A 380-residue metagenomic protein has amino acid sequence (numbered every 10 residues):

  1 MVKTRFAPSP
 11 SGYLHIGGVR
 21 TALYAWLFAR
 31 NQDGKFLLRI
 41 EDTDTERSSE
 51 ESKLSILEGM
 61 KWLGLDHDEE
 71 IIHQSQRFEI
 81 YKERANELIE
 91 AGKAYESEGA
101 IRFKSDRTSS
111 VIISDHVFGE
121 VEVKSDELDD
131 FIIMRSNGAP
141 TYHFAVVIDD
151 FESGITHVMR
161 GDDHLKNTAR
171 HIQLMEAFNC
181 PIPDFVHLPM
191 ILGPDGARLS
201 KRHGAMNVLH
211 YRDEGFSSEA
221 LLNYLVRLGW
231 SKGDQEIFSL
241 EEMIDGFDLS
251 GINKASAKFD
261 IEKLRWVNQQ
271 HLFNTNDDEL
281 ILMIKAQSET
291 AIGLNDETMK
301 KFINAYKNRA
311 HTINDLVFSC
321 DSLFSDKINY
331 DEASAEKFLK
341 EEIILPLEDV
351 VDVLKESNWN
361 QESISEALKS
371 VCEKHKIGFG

Functional and structural regions predicted by a protein language model:
M1-A100, S125-D126, N167-F178, A220: N-terminal Rossmann-like or analogous alpha/beta NTP/dinucleotide-binding catalytic cores that position adenine
F6-P10, I40-D42, I148, E152 (+2 more regions): Short, histidine-centered active-site or binding-site loop motifs used for metal coordination, general acid-base
H15, E41, D130, D149-D150 (+1 more regions): Acidic active-site catalytic centers that drive phospho-/nucleotidyl reactions and related ester hydrolyses
F36, H67-E69, E152, I182 (+1 more regions): Secondary-structure boundary/capping signal
S48-E50, L54, G64, D163-L165 (+2 more regions): Conserved nucleotide- and phosphate/pyrophosphate-binding catalytic cores in adenylate/nucleotidyl-handling enzymes
H73-Q74, E90-K201, N207-Y211, K232 (+1 more regions): Active-site cores that bind ATP or allylic diphosphates and position pyrophosphate for catalysis
